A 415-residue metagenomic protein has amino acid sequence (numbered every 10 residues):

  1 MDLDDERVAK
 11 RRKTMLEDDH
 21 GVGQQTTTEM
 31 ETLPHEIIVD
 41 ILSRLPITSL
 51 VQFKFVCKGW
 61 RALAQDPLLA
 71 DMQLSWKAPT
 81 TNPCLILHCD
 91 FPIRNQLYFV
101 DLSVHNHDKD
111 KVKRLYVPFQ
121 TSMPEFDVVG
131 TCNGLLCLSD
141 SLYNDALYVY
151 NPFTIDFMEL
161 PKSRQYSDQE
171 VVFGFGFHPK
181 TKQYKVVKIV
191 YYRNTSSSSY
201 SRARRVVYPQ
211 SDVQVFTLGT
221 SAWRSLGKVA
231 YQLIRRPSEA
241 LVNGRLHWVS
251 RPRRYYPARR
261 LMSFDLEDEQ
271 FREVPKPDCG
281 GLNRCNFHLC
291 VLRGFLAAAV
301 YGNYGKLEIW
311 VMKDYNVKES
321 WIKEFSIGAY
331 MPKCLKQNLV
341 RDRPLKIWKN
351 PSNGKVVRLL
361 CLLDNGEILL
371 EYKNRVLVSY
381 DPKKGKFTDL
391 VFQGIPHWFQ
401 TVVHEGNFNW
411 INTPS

Functional and structural regions predicted by a protein language model:
M1-S415: N-terminal entry/capping and adjacent linker segments that precede and initiate structured domains
